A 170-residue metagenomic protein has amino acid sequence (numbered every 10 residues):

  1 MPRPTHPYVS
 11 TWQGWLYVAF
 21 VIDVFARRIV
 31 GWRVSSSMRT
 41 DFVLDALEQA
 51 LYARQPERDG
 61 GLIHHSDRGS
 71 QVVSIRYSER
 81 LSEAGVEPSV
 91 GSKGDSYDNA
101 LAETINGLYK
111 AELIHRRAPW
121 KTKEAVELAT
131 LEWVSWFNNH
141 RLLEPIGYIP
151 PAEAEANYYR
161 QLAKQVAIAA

Functional and structural regions predicted by a protein language model:
M1-A170: Charged DNA-binding/catalytic regions of mobile-element recombinases
